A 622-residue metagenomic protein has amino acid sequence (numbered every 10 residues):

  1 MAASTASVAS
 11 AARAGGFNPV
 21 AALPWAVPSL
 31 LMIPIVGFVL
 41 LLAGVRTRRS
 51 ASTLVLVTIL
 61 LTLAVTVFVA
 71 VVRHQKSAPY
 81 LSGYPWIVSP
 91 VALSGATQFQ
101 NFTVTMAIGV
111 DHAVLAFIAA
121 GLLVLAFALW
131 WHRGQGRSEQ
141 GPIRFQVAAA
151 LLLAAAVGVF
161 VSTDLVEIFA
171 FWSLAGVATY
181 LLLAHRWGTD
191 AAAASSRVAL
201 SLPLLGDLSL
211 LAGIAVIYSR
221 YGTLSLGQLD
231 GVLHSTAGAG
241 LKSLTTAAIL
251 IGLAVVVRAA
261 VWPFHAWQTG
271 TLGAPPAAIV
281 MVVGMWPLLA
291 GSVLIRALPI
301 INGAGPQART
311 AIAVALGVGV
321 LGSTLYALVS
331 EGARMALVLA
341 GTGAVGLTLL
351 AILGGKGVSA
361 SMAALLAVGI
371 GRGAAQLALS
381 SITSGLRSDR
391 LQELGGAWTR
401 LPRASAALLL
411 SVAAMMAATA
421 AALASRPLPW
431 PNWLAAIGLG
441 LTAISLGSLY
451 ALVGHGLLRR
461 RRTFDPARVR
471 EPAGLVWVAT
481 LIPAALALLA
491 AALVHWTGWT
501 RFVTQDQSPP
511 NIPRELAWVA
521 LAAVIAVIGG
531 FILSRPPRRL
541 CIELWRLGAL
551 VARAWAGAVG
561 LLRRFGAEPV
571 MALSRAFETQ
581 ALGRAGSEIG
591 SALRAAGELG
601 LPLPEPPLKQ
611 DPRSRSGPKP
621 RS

Functional and structural regions predicted by a protein language model:
A2, V71-P79, V216-Q228, M415-L428 (+1 more regions): Membrane-helix interface motif
A2-A26, L41-V147, G222-L233, G238 (+3 more regions): Transmembrane helix-loop-helix hairpins at membrane boundaries of multipass inner-membrane proteins
A22-M32, H112-G121, V166-A178, S243-V255 (+2 more regions): Structural signature of hydrophobic alpha-helical transmembrane segments
P28-A43, V55-V69, F99, I118-G134 (+5 more regions): Central hydrophobic cores of alpha-helical transmembrane segments in multi-pass inner-membrane proteins across all
G44-A51, V147-A239, V257, A327-Q392: Alpha-helical multi-pass transmembrane bundles of energy-transducing inner-membrane proteins
F99, G141, A150, S195 (+4 more regions): Short helix-boundary/re-entrant hairpin motifs in multi-pass inner-membrane proteins
W262, G369-L379, L386, P429-L475 (+1 more regions): Predominantly late transmembrane helices and immediately cytosolic-facing juxtamembrane segments
T497-E515, R535-S622: Aromatic-capped, Gly/Pro-kinked transmembrane alpha-helices
